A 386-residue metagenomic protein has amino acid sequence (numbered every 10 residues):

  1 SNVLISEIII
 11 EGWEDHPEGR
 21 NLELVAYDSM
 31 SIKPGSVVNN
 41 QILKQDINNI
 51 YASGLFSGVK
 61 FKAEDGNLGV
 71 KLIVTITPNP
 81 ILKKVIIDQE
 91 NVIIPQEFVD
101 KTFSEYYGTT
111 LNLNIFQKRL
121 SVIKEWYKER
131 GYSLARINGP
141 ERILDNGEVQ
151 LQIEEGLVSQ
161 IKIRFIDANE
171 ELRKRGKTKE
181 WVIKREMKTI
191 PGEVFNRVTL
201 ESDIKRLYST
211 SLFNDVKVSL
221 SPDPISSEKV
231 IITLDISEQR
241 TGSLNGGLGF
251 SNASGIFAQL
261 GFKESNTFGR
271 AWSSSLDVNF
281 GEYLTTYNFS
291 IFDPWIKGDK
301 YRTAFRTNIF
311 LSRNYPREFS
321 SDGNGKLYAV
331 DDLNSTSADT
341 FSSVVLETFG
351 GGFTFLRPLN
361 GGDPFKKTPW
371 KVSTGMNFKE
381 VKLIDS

Functional and structural regions predicted by a protein language model:
S1-L157, F165, N169, R173-W181 (+6 more regions): Post-signal-peptide, soluble extracytosolic/periplasmic N-terminal scaffold domains of envelope/secretory systems
P78-V85, E155-I161, E238-G246, K297: Short, charged/polar, Gly/Pro-enriched secondary-structure boundary elements
D88, V92-E97, R136, G176-K177 (+2 more regions): Gram-negative/organellar outer-membrane beta-barrel architecture
